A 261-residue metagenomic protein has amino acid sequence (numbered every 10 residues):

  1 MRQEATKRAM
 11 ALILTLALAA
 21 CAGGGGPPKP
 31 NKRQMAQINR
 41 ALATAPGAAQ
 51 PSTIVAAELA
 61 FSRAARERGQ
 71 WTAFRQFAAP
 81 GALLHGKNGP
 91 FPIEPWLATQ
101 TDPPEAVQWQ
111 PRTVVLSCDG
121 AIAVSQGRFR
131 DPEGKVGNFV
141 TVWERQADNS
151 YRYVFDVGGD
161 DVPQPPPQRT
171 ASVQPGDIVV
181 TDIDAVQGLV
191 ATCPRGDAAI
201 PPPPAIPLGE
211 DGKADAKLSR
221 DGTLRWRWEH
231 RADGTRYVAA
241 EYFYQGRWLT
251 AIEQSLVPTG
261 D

Functional and structural regions predicted by a protein language model:
R2-M10: Bacterial N-terminal signal peptides that target proteins for export
A17-A20: C-terminal motif of bacterial Sec signal peptides marking the signal peptidase cleavage site
A22-E67, Q76, P163-G196, A216-L218: Short, low-complexity N-terminal intrinsically disordered segments enriched in polar/charged residues
K29-Q37, A49, A216-D261: C-terminal functional regions that serve as terminal interaction/effector modules
V55-S62, W71, R75, I93-L97 (+1 more regions): Extracytoplasmic/secreted envelope proteins and their assembly/folding machinery, especially bacterial periplasmic
E67-N88, I93-P95: Short, well-ordered alpha-helical segments enriched in acidic and aromatic residues
L97-V136, V140, C193-H230, E253-D261: Surface-exposed, charged secondary-structure patches
V136-A171, T235-G260: Short beta-strand edge/turn micro-motifs at domain boundaries
